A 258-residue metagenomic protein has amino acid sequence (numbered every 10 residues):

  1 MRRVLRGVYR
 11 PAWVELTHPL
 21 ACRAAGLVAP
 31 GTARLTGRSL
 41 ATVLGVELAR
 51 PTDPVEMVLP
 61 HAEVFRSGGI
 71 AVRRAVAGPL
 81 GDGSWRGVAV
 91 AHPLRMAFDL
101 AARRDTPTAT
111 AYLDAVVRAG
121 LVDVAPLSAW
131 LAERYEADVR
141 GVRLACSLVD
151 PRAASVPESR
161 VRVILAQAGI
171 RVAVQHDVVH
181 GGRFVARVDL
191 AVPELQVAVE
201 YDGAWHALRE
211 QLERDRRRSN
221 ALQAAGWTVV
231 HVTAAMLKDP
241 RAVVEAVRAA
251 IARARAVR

Functional and structural regions predicted by a protein language model:
M1-D138, A252-R258: Short gly/ser-rich loop at a beta-strand->alpha-helix junction or flexible surface loop bordering the NTP-binding
V117-R258: Surface segments flanking catalytic/ligand-binding clefts of nucleic-acid enzymes
